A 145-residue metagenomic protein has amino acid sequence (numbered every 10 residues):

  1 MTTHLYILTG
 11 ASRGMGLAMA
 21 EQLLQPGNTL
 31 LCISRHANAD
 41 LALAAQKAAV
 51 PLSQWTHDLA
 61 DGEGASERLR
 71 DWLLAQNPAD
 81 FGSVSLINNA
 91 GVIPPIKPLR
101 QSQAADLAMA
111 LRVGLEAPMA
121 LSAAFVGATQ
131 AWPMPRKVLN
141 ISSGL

Functional and structural regions predicted by a protein language model:
T9, F81-G91, G114, N140: Rossmann-fold scaffold of SDR-type NAD(P)-dependent oxidoreductases
S12-R13: Conserved glycine-rich cofactor-binding loop
P26-A42: Conserved glycine-rich Rossmann-like NAD(P)H-binding loop of the short-chain dehydrogenase/reductase
K47-E63: Rossmann-fold cofactor-recognition segment
L74-P78, V113-M134: Amphipathic alpha-helical dimer-interface segment in Rossmann-like NAD(P)H-dependent oxidoreductases
G82-S85, I93-A108: Conserved mid-core segment of classical short-chain dehydrogenase/reductases
G91-V92, A104, Q130-L145: Catalytic loop of short-chain dehydrogenase/reductase
Q103-M119, L139: Catalytic Tyr-X3-Lys loop
